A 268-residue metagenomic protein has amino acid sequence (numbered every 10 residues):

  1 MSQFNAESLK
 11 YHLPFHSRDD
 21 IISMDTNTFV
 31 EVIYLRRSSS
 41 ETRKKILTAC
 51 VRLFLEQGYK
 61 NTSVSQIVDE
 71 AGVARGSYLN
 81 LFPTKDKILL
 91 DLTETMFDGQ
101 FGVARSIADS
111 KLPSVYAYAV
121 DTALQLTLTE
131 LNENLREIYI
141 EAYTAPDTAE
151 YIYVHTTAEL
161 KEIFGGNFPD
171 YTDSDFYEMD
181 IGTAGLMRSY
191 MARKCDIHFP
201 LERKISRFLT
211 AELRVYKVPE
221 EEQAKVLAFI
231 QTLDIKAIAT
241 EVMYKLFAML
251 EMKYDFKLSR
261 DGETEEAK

Functional and structural regions predicted by a protein language model:
A6, K10-E31, E162, G166 (+1 more regions): C-terminal peripheral helix-coil segments that are non-catalytic and often amphipathic
K45, L53-K87, D91: Helix-turn-helix
K85, L92, M96, Q100 (+4 more regions): Hydrophobic/aromatic residues within well-ordered alpha-helical segments
D91, G102-E137, T144-A145, Y153-T157: Hydrophobic alpha-helical connector segments
R136-E141, E221-K225: Short, hydrophobic secondary-structure boundary micro-motifs
E141-C195, F199-L213: Amphipathic alpha-helical packing segments from all-alpha helical-bundle domains
